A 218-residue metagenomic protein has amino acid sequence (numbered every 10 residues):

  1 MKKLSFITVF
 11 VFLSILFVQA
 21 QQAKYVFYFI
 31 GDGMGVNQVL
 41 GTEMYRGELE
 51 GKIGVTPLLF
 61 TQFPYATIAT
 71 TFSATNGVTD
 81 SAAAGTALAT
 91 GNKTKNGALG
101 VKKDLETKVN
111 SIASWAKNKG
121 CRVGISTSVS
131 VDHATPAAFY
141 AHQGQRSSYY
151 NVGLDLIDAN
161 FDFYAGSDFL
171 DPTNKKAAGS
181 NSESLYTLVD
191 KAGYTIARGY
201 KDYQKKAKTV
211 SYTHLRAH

Functional and structural regions predicted by a protein language model:
M1-Q21: Bacterial Sec-dependent N-terminal signal peptides
S5-F6, V210-Y212: Intrinsically disordered low-complexity regions specifically enriched for long asparagine
Q21-K208: N-terminal catalytic scaffold of extracellular/periplasmic and nuclease hydrolases that process anionic headgroups
T213-H218: Conserved small/polar residues in nucleotide/adenosyl-binding loops
